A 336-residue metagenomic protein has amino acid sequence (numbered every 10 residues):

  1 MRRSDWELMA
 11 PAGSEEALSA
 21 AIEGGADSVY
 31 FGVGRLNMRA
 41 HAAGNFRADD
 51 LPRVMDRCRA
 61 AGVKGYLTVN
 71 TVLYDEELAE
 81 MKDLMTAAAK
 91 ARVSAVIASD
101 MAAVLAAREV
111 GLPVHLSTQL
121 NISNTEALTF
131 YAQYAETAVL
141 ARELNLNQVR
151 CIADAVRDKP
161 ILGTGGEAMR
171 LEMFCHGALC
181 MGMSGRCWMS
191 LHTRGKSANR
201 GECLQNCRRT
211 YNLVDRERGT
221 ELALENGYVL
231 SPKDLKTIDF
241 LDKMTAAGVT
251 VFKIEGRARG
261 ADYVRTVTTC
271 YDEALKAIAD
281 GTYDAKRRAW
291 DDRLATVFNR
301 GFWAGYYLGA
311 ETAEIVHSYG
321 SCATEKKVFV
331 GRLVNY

Functional and structural regions predicted by a protein language model:
M1-G24, S28-A40, V54-M55, R59-T71 (+6 more regions): Surface-exposed amphipathic alpha-helical tracts and adjacent flexible/coil segments at the periphery of soluble enzymes
A43-P52: Aromatic- and glycine-enriched glycan-recognition loops and surfaces that form the carbohydrate-binding subsites
A102-A103: Alpha-helix capping/helix-boundary segments
A107: RNase H-like DDE/DDD metal-dependent nuclease/strand-transfer catalytic core used by mobile genetic elements
V110: Short, conserved phosphate-binding/catalytic loop or strand-edge motifs used in phosphoryl-/nucleotidyl-transfer
S123-L128: Short, glycine/polar-rich helix-capping loops at beta-to-alpha or helix-loop-helix junctions that flank or form
